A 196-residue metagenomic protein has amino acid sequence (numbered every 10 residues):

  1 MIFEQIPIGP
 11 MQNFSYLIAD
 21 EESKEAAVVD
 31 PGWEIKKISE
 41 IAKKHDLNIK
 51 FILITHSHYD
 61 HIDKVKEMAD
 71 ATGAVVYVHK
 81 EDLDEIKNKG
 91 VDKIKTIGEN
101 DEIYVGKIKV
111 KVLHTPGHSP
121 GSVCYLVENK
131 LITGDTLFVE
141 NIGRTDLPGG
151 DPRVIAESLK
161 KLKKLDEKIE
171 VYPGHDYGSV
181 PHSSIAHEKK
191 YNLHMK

Functional and structural regions predicted by a protein language model:
M1-H45, C124-G134: Conserved beta-strand hairpin/beta-sheet module of binuclear metal-dependent hydrolase folds, prominently
I2-I6, Y16-L17, D101-L126: Core dinuclear metal-dependent hydrolase active-site scaffold
I6, I97, I185: Hydrophobic residues at beta-strand termini and immediately following loops that shape nucleotide-binding pockets
Q12, A26, W33-K109, K190-H194: Active-site HxH/HxHxD metal-binding segment of metal-dependent hydrolases
S23, W33, Y59, D82 (+4 more regions): Short, glycine/acidic-enriched loop or turn micro-motifs at the edges of active sites
V29, K50-H58, V76-K80, L113-G117 (+2 more regions): Active-site neighborhood of phospho(di)ester-bond hydrolases with catalytic His/Asp-centered motifs
H114, S119-K196: Metallo-beta-lactamase
